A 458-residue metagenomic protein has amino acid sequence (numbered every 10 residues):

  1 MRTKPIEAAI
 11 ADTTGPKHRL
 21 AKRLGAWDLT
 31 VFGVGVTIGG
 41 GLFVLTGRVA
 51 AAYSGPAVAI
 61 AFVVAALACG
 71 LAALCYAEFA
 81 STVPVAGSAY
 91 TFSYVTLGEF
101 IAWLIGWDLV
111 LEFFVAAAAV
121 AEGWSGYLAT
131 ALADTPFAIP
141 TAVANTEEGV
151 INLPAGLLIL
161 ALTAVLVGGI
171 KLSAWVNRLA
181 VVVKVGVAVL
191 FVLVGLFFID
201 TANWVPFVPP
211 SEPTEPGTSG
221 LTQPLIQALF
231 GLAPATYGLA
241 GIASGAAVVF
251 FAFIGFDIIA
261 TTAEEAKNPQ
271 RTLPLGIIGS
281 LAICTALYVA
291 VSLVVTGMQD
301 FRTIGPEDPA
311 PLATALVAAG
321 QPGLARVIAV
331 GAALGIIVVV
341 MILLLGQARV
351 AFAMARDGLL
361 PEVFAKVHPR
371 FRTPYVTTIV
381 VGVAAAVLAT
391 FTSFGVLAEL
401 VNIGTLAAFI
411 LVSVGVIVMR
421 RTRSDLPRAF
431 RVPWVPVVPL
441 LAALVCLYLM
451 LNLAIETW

Functional and structural regions predicted by a protein language model:
M1-G47, A51-P56, G70-L74, A86 (+4 more regions): Membrane-interface "cap" regions at the ends of multi-pass membrane proteins
A21-L24, V44-N145, V183, V189 (+3 more regions): Extracellular loop-to-transmembrane helix junctions
F43, L71, V85, D108-G123 (+4 more regions): Membrane-helix boundary/coupling elements in multi-pass transport proteins
L67-L71, K184-I199, F253, P274-F301: Selective recognition of specific alpha-helical transmembrane segments in multi-pass small-molecule
T91-F92, G98, A129-T141, P210-Y237 (+4 more regions): TM-loop-TM module centered on a large, flexible mid-protein loop between adjacent transmembrane helices in multi-pass
S125, V150-E212, I277-L281, V401-L411 (+2 more regions): Membrane-interface loop-to-helix entry segments
G126-D134, V183-Q227, L293-Q299, F409-L426: Hydrophobic alpha-helical segments and their helix-loop junctions in multi-pass secondary transporters
E147-I151, L162, L179, V363-Y375 (+1 more regions): C-terminal membrane-solvent junction of multi-pass transporters and transport-like membrane proteins
